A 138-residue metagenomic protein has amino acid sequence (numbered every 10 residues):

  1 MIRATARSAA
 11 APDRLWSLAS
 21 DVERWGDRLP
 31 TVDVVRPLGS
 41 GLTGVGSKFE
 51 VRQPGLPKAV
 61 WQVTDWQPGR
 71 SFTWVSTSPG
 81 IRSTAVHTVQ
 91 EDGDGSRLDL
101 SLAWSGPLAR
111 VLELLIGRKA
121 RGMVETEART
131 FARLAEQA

Functional and structural regions predicted by a protein language model:
M1-S40, E136: Hydrophobic ligand-binding cavity/cleft-lining segments
A6, L98-L102: Short, hydrophobic/aromatic-enriched beta-strand segments in well-ordered soluble domains
A10, D27-P30, K58, G122 (+1 more regions): Generic recognition of short, well-ordered alpha-helical interface segments
D27, R36-T84, D92, R97 (+2 more regions): Glycine-rich portal/gate segments that line the openings of hydrophobic small-molecule binding cavities
A103-A138: A conserved amphipathic terminal alpha-helix motif
